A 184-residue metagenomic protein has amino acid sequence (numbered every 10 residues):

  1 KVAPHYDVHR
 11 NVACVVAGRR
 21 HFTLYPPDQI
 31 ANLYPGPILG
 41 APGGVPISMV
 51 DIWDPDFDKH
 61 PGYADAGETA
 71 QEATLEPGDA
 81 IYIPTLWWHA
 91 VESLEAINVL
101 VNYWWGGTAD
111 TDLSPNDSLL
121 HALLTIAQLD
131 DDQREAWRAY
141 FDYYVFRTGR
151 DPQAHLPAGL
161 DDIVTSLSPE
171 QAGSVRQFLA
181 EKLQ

Functional and structural regions predicted by a protein language model:
V2-N11: A short beta-loop-beta micro-motif enriched in histidine and acidic residues
V15, R19-Y82, W87: Double-stranded beta-helix
Q29, A90, G106-T108: Short coil/turn motifs at secondary-structure junctions
P35, G43, E95-D112: A short hydrophobic beta-strand segment most commonly corresponding to one strand of the jelly-roll/cupin
D58-K59, A64-G67, Y103-W104, T108-A109 (+2 more regions): Short leucine-rich amphipathic alpha-helices used at interfaces
G67, E72-L75, D117-Q184: Conserved double-stranded beta-helix
A80-A90, L94, L100-W104: A donor-sugar binding/catalytic signature common to diverse glycosyltransferases and related nucleotide-sugar
